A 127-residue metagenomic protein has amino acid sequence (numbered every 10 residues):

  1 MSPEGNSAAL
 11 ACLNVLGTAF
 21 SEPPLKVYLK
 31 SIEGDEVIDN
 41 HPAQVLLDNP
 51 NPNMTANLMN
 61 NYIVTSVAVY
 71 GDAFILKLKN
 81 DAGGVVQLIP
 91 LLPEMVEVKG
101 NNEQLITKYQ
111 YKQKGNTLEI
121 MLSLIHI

Functional and structural regions predicted by a protein language model:
M1-H126: Structured, contiguous alpha/beta core segments that scaffold functional sites
